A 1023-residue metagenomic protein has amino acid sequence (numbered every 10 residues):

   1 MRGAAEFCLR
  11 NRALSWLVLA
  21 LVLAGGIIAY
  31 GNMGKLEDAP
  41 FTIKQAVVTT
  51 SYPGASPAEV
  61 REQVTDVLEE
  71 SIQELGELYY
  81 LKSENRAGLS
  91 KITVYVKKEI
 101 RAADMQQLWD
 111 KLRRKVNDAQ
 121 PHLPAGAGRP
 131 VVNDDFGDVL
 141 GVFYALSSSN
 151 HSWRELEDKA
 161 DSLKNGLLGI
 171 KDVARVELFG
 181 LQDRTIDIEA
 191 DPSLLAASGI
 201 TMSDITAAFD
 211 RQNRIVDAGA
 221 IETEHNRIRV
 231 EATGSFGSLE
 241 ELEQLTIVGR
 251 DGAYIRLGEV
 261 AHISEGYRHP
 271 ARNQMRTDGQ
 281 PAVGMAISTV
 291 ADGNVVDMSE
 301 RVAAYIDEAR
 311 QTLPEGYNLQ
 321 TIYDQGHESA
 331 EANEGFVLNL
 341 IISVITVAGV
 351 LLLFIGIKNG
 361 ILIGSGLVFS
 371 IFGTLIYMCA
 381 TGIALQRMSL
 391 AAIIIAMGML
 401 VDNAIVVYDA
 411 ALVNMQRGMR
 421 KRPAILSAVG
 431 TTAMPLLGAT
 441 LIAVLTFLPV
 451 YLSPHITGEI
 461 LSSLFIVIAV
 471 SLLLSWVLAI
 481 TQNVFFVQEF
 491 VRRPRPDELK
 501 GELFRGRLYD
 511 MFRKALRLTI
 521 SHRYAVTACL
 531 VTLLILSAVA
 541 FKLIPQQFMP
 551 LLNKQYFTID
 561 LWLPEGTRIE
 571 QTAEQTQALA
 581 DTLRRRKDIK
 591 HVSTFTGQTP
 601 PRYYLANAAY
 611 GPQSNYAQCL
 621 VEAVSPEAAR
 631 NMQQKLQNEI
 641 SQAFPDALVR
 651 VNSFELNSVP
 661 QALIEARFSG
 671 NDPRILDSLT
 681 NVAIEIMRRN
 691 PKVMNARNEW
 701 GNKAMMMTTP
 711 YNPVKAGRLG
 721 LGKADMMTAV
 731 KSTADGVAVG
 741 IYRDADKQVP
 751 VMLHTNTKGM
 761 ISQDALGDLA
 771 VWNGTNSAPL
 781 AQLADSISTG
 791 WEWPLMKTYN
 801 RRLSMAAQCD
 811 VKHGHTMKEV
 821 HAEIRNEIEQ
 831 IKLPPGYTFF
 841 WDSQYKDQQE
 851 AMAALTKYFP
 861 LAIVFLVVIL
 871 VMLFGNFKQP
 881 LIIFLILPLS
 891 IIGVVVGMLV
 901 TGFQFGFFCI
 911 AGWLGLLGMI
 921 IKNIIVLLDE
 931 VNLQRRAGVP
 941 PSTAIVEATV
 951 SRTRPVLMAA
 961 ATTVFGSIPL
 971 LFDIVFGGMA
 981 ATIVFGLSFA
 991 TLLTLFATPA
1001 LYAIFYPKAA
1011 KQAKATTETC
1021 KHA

Functional and structural regions predicted by a protein language model:
M1-K35, G430-T432, L499-P550, K590: Signature of alpha-helical transmembrane segments and their immediate interfacial
A5, L23, E59-D134, S193-R214 (+3 more regions): Solvent-exposed, membrane-proximal periplasmic/extracellular interface segments of envelope transport and secretion
F7, T49, K91, Q120 (+7 more regions): Extracytoplasmic/periplasmic membrane-proximal domains and adjacent transmembrane bundles of envelope biogenesis
L17, S56-Q63, I100-K111, G141-Y144 (+17 more regions): Solvent-exposed, non-transmembrane alpha-helical starts
L21-A55, N117-P124, V450-E459, V531-T567 (+3 more regions): Transmembrane helices with small-residue packing motifs
G26-N32, I345-L412, V470, F865-T953 (+4 more regions): Hydrophobic transmembrane alpha-helices and their membrane-interface caps in long multi-pass transport proteins
I322, S329, N333, Y408 (+4 more regions): Helix-loop junctions and hydrophobic alpha-helical segments within the transmembrane domains of large membrane
M397-A411, T432-L452, E459-L499, C619 (+4 more regions): Transmembrane alpha-helices and their membrane-interface boundaries in multi-pass membrane transporters and channels
